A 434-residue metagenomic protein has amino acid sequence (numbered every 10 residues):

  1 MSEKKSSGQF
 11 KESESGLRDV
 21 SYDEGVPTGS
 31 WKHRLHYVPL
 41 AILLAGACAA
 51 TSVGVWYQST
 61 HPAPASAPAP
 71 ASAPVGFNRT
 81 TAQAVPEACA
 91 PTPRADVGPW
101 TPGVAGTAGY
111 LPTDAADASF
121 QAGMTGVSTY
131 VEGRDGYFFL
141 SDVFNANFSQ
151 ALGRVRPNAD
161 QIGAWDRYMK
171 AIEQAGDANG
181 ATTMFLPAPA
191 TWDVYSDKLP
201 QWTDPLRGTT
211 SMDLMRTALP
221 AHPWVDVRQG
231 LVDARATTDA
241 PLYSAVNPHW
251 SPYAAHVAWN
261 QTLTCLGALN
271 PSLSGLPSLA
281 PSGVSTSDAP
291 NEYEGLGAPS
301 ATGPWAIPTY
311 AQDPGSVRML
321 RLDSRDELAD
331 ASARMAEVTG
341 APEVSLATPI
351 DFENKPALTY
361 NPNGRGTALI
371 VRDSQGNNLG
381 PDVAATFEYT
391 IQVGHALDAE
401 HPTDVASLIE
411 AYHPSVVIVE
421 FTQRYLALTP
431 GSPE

Functional and structural regions predicted by a protein language model:
S2-E434: Extracellular glycan-modifying ectodomains
